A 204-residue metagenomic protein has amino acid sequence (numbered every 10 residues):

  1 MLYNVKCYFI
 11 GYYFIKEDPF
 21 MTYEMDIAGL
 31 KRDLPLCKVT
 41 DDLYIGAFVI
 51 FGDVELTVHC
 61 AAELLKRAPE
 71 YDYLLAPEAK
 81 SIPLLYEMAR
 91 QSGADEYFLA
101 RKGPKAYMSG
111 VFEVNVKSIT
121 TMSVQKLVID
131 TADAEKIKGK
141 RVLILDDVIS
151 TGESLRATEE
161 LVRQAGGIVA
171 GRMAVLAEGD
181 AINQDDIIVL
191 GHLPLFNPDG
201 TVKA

Functional and structural regions predicted by a protein language model:
Y3-F20: Short, Lys/Arg-enriched N-terminal segments with co-localized hydrophobic residues within the first ~10-30 amino acids
K16-Y71: Active-site-facing substrate-recognition patch
P19-E24, R156-A204: PRPP-dependent phosphoribosyltransferase catalytic core
Y71-E78: Short glycine-rich phosphate-binding loop at a beta-alpha junction
D72, K140, A170: Conserved acidic residues
E78-L84, T151: Gly/Ser/Thr-rich loops at beta-strand to alpha-helix junctions that form or flank small-molecule/cofactor-binding
L84-S92, E159: Short Gly/Thr/Asp-enriched flexible loops that form oxyanion-binding sites at enzyme active sites
D95-V142: Short, glycine/charge-rich flexible loops or terminal/linker lids adjacent to PRPP-binding catalytic cores
